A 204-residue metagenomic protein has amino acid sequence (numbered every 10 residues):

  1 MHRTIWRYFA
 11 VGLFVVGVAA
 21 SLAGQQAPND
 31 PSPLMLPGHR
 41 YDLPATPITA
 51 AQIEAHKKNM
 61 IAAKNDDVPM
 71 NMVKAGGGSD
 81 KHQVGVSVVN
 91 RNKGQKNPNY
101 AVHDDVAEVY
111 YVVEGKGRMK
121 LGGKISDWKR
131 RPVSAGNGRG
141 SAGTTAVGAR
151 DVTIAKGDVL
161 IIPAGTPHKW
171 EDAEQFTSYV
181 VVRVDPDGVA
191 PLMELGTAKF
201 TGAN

Functional and structural regions predicted by a protein language model:
M1-W6: N-terminal secretory signal peptides that target proteins for export/translocation
F9-S21: Bacterial N-terminal signal peptides
L22-V102, E194-N204: A short, N-terminal "cap"/entry segment at the start of jelly-roll beta-barrel domains of the cupin/DSBH fold
A101, A107-Y111, D151-V152, V159-L160: His/acidic/aromatic-lined binding-pocket segments of jelly-roll/cupin-type domains and related regulatory beta-sandwich
D104-M119, G123, P132-A142: Short, conserved beta-strand element in jelly-roll/cupin
W128-I154: Double-stranded beta-helix
T153-A173: Conserved metal-binding segment of the jelly-roll/cupin
Q175-M193: A short hydrophobic beta-strand segment most commonly corresponding to one strand of the jelly-roll/cupin
